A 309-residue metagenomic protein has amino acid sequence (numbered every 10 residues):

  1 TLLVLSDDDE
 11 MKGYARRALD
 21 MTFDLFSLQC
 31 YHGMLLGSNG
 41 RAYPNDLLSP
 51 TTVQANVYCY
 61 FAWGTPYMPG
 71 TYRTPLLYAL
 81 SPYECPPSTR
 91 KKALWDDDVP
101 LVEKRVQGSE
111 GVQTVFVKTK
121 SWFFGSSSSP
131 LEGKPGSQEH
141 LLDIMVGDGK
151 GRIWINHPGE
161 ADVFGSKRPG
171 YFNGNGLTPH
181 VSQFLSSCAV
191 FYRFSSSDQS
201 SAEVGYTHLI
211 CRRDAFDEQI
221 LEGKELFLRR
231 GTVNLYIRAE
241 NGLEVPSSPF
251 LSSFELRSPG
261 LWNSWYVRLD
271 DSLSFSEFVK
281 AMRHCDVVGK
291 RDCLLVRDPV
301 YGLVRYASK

Functional and structural regions predicted by a protein language model:
T1-R105, E110: Extracellular polysaccharide-recognition and catalytic grooves
A62-K309: Ser/Thr/Asn(+Pro)-rich, low-complexity disordered segments
